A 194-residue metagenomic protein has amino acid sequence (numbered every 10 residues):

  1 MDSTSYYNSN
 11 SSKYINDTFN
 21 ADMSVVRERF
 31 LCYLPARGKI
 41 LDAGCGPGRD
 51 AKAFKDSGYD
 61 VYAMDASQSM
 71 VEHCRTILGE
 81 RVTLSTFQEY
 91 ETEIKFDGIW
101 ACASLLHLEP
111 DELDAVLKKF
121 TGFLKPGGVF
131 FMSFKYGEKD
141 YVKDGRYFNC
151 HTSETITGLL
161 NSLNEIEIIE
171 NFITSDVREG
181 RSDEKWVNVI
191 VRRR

Functional and structural regions predicted by a protein language model:
M1-I94, L108-A115, K119, V129-R194: Class I (Rossmann-like) S-adenosyl-L-methionine-dependent methyltransferase catalytic domain, capturing the SAM-binding
D97: Conserved acidic residues
W100-A101: A conserved beta-strand element that flanks and buttresses the S-adenosyl-L-methionine
S104: Hydrophobic adenine-recognition pocket in adenosine-nucleotide-binding enzymes
